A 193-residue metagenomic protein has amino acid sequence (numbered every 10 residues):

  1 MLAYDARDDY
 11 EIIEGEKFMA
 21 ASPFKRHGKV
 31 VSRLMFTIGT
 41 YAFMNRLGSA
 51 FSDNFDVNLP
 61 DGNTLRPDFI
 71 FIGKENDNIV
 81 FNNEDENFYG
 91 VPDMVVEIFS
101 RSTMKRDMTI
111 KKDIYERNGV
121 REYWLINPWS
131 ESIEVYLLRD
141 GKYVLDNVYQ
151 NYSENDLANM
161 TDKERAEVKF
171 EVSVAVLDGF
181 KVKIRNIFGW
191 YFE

Functional and structural regions predicted by a protein language model:
M1-M19: Polyampholytic, low-complexity intrinsically disordered segments
L2-A3, R7, S32, F36 (+4 more regions): C-terminal interaction segment
E14, A21, S52-D53, G73-K74: Pocket-edge structural micro-motifs
K17, P23, H27-M35: Nuclease catalytic cores
A20-A21, P67: Thr-Gly-centered strand-to-loop micro-motif
S22-P23, P128: Structured loop/turn residues at secondary-structure junctions
H27-V30, F51-F55: Charge-rich, low-complexity intrinsically disordered linkers/tails that border or connect globular domains
